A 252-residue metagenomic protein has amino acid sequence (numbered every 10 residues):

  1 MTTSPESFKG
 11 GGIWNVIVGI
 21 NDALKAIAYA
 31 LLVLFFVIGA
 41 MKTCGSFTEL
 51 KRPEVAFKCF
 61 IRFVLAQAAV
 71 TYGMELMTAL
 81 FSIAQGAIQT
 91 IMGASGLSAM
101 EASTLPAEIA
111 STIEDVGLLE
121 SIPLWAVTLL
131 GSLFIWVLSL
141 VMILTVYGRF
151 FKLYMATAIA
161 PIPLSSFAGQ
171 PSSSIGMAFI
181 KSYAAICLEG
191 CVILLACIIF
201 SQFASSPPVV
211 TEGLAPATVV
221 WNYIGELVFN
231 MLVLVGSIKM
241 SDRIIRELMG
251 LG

Functional and structural regions predicted by a protein language model:
M1, V16-G19, A23, T43 (+7 more regions): Low-complexity, intrinsically disordered, cysteine-poor segments enriched in small/polar and charged residues
M1-L31: Binding/recognition "hotspot" determinant
I17-K25, F57-I61, L65, E114 (+5 more regions): Alpha-helical membrane-interface segments at transmembrane helix boundaries
I20-I27, L31, F63, Q67 (+4 more regions): Loop-to-transmembrane-helix entry motif
L31-L65, I159-S173: Hydrophobic transmembrane alpha-helix segments characteristic of membrane transport and insertion machinery
P53-G73, G176-I186, S241: Alpha-helical transmembrane segments and their helix-start/interface "positive-inside/aromatic belt" motifs in integral
A66-I159, I193, C197-G250: Non-cytosolic segments of integral membrane proteins
L164-K181, G213, I244-G250: Alpha-helical transmembrane segments
